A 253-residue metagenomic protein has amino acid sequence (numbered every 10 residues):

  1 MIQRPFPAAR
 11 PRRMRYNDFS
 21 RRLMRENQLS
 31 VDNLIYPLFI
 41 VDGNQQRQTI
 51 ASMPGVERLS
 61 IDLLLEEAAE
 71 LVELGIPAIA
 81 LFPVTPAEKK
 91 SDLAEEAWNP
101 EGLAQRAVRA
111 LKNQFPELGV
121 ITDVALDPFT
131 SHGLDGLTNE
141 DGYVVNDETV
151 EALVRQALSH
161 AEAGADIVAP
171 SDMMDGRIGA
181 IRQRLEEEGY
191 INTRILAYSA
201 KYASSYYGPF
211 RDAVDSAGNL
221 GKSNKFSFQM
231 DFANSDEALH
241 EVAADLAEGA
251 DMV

Functional and structural regions predicted by a protein language model:
I2-F6, N17, E26-I35, V41-V253: Alpha/beta enzyme core
P7-A9, R13: Exposed beta-strand/loop interface patches that mediate assembly or binding
R12, F19-S20: Acidic, Ser/Thr/Pro-rich intrinsically disordered transcriptional activation regions
